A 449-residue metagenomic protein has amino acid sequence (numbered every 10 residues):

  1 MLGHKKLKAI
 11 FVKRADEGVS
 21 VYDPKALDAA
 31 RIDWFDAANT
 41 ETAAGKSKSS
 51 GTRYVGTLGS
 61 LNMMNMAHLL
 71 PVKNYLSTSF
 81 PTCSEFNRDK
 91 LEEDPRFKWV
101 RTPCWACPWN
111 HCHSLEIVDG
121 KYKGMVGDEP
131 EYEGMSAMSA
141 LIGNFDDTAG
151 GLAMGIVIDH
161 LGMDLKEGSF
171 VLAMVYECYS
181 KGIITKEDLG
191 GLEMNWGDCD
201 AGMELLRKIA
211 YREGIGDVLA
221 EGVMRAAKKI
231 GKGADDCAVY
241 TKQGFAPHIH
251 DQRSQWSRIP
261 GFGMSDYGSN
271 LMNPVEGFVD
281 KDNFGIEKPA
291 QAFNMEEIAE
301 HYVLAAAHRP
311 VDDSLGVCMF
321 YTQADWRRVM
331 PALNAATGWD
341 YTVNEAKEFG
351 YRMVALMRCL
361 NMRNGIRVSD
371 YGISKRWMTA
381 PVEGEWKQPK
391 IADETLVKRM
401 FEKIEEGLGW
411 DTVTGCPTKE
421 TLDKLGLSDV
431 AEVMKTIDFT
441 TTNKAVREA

Functional and structural regions predicted by a protein language model:
L2-A449: Extended C-terminal regions of large enzymes
